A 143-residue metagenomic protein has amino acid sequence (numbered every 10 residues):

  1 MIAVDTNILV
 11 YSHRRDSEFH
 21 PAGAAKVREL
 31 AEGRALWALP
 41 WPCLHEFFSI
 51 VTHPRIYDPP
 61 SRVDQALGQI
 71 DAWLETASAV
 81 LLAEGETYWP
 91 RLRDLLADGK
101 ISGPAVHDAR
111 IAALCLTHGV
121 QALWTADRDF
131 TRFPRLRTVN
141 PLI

Functional and structural regions predicted by a protein language model:
M1, A112-I143: Acidic, PIN/NYN-like endoribonuclease modules and their adjacent C-terminal/linker elements
M1-L39, P54-G68: Short, well-structured N-terminal submotif of metal-dependent ribonuclease cores
I8, C43, T87-Y88, R110-I111 (+1 more regions): Alpha-helix capping/helix-boundary segments
A35, A79-V80, L136: Short, conserved active-site loop motifs that form the nucleotide-linked donor/cofactor pocket
A38-P42, T125: Short beta-strand segments at enzyme active-site cores
P60, S78-A122: Active-site neighborhoods of divalent-metal-dependent phosphate/nucleic-acid chemistry enzymes
